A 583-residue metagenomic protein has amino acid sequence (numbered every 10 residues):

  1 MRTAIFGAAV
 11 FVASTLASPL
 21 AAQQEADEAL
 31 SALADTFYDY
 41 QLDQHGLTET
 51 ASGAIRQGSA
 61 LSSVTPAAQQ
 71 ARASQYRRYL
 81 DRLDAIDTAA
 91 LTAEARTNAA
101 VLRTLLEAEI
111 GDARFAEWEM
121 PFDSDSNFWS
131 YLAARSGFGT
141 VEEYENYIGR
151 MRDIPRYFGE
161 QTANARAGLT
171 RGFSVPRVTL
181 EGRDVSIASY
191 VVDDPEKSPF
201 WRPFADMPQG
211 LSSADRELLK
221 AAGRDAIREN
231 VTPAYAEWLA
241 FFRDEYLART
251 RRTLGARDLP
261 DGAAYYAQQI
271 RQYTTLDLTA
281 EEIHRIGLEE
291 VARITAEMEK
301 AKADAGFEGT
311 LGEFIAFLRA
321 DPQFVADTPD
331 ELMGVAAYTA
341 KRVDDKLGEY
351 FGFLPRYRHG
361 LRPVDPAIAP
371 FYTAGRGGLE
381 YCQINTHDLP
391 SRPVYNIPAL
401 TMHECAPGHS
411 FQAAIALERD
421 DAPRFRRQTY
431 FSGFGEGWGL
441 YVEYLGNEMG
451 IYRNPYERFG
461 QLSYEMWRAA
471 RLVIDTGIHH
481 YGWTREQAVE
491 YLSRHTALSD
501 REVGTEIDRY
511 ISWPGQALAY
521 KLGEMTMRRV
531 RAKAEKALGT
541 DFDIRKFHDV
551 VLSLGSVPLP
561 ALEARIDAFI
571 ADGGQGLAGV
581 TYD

Functional and structural regions predicted by a protein language model:
M1-A4: Positively charged n-region of N-terminal signal peptides that target proteins for export
G7-T15: Bacterial N-terminal signal peptides
A22-D583: N-terminal maturation segment of proteins
